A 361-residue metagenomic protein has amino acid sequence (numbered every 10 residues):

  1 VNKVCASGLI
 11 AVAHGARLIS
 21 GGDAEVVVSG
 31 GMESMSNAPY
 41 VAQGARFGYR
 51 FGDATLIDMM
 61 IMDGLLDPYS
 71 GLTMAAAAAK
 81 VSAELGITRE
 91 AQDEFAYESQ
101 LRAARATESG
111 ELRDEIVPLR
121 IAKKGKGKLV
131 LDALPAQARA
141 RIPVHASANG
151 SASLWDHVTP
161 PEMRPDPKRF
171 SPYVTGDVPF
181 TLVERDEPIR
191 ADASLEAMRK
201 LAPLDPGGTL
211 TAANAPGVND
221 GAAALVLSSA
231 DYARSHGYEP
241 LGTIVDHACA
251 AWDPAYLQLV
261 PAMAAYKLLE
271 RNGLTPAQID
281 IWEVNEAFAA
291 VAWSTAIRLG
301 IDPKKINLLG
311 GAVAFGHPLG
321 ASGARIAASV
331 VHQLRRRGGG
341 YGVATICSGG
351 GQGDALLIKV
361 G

Functional and structural regions predicted by a protein language model:
V1-E25, T55-I57, L65-A76, D192-G217 (+3 more regions): Conserved catalytic cysteine-centered active-site region of acyl-thioester-dependent Claisen-condensing enzymes
V1-E33, A76, S82-E111, A224-D231 (+2 more regions): Active-site-proximal alpha-helical scaffold in enzymes
V1-N2, V27-M32, A91-E98, I116-R120 (+4 more regions): Beta-strand segments within the central parallel beta-sheet cores of soluble alpha/beta enzyme folds
V26-K80: Flexible glycine-/small-residue-enriched beta->alpha junction loops that bind anionic phosphate/pyrophosphate groups
N37-G44, D132, A255-L257, P318-L319 (+1 more regions): Short acidic, glycine/serine/threonine-rich loops at helix termini
A77-A79, L112-V117, G176, V245-A314: Active-site pocket-lining segment
A83-E84, V178, I189, A193-Q258 (+6 more regions): Condensing-enzyme catalytic core mediating Claisen C-C bond formation in acyl metabolism
A91-A230, S235, R298, P303-K305: N-terminal extracellular/periplasmic Venus flytrap/periplasmic-binding protein-like
